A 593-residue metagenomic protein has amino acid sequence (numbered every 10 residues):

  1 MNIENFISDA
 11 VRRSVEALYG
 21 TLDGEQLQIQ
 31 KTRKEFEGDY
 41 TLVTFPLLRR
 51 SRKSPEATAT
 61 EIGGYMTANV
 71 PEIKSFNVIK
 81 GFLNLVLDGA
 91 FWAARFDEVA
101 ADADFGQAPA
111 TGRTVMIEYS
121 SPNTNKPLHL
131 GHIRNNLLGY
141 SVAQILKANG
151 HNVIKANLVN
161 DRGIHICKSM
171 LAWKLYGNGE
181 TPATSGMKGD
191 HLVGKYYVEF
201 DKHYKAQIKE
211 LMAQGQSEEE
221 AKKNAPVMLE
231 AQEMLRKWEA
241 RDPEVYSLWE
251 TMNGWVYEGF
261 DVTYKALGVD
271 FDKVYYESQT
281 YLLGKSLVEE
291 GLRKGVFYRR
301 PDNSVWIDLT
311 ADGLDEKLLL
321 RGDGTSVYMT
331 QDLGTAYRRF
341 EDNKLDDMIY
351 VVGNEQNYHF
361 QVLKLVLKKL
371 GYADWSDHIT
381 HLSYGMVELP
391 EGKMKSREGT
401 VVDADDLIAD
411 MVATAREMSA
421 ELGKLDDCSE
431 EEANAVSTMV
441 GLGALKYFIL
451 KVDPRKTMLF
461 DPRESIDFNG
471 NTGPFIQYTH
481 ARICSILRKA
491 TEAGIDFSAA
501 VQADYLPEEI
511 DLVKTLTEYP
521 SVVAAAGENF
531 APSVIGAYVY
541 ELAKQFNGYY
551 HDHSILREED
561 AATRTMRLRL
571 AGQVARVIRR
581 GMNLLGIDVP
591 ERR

Functional and structural regions predicted by a protein language model:
M1-A93, P109-R593: Non-catalytic interaction-recognition regions
A94-V99: Short, charged, solvent-exposed linker or helix-capping segments at domain edges/interfaces that act as flexible hinges
A100-P109: Flexible, low-complexity linker/hinge segments
